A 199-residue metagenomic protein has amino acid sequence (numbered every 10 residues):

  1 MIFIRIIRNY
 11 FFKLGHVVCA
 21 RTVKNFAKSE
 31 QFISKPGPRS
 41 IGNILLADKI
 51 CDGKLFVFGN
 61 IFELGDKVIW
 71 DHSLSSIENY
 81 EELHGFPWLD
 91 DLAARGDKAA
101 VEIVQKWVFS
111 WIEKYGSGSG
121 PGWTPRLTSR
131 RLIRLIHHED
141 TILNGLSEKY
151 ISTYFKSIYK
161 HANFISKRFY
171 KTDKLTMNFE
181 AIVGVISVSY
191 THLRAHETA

Functional and structural regions predicted by a protein language model:
M1-D173, F179-I186: Extracellular glycan-targeting catalytic surfaces
H192-A199: Single conserved hydrophobic/aromatic residue that forms the stacking wall/gate of nucleotide- or nucleobase-binding
